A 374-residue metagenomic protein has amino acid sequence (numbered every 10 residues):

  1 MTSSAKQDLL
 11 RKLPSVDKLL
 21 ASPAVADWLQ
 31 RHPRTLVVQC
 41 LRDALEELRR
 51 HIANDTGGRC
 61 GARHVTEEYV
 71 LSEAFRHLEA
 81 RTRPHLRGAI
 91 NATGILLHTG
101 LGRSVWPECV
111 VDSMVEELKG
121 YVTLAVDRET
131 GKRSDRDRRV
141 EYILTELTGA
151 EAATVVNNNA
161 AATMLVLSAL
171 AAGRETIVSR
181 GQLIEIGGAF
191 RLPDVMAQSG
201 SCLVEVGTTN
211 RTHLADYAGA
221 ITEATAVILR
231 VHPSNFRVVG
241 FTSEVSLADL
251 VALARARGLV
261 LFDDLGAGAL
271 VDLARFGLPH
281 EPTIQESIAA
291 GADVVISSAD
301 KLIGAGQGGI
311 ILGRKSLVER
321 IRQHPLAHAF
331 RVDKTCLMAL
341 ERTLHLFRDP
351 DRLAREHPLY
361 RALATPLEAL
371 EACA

Functional and structural regions predicted by a protein language model:
M1-E79: Long amphipathic alpha-helical segments
L13-P14, I90-G94, L302-G306: Short Gly/Ser/Thr- and Asp/Glu-enriched loop/turn motifs at secondary-structure junctions
K18-A21, I90-T93, A197, A267 (+2 more regions): Short acidic (Asp/Glu) and glycine-rich catalytic loops that position anionic groups and cofactors
L41, A92-T93, R103-E129: Glycine-rich phosphate-binding segment of PLP-dependent enzymes
R59-W106, S113: Long amphipathic N-terminal alpha/beta scaffold segment
V65, G88-H98, V126-R138, A160-A161: Short, glycine/charge-rich beta-strand/loop segments that flank catalytic centers and engage negatively charged groups
R83, R128-F347: Conserved PLP-enzyme active-site core in the AAT-like
C336-L337, E341-A374: Conserved PLP-dependent catalytic core of the aminotransferase class-I/II
